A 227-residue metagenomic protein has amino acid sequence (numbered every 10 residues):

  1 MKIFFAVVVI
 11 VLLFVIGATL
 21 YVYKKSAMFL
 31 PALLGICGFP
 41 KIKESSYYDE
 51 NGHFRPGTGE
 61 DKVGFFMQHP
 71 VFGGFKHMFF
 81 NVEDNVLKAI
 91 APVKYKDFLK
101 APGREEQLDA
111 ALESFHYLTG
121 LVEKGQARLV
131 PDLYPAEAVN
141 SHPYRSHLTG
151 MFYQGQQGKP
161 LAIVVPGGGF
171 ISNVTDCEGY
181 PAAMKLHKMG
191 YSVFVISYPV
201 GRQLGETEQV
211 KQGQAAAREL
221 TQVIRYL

Functional and structural regions predicted by a protein language model:
M1-L13: N-terminal Sec-pathway targeting helices
F14-C37: Membrane-interface motif at the C-terminal end of an N-terminal transmembrane signal
F80-N81, N85-Q157, G213: N-terminal cap/lid segment of alpha/beta-hydrolase-fold proteins
K159-G167: Short beta-strand element of the alpha/beta-hydrolase
G168, S197-L204: Short beta-to-alpha linker loops that shape the active-site pocket of alpha/beta-hydrolase fold enzymes
G169-I171, V193, Y226: Serine-hydrolase catalytic-loop signature spanning alpha/beta hydrolases and amidase-signature enzymes
D176-F194: Short amphipathic alpha-helix adjacent to the substrate-entry channel of hydrolases
Q209-L227: Alpha/beta-hydrolase active-site loop
